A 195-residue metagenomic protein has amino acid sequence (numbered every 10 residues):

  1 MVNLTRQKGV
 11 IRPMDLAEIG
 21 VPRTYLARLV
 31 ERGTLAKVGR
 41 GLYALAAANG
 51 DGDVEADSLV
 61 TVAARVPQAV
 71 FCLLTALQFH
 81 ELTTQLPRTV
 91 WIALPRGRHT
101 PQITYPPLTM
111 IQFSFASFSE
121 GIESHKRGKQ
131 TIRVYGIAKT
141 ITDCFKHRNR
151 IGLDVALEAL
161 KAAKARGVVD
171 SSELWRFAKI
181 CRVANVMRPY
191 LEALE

Functional and structural regions predicted by a protein language model:
N3-V21, Y25, V30, A44-E195: Nucleic-acid-binding surface
G33-R40: A short, conserved structural fragment
